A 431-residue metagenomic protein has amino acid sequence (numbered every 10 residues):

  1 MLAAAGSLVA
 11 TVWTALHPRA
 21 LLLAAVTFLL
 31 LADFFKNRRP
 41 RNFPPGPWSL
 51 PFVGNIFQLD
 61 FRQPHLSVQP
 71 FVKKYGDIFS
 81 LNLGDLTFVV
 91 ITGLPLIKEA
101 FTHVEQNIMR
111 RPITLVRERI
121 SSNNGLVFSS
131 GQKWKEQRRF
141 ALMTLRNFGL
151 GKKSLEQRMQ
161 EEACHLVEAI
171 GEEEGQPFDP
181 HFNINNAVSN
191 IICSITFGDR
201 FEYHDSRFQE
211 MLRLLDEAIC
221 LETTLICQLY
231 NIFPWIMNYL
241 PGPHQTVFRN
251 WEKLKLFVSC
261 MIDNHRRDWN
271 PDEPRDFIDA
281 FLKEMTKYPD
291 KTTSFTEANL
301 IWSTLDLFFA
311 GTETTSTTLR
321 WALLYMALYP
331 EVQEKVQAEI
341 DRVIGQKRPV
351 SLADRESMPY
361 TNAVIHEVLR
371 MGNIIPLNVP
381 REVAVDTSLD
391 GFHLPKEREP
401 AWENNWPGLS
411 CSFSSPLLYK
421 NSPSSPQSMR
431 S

Functional and structural regions predicted by a protein language model:
M1-F35, P95-T114: N-terminal membrane/targeting module of cytochrome P450s
L2-V12, P18-L22, P44, A163 (+3 more regions): Cytochrome P450 proximal C-terminal region
W13-P18, R39-P45, F57-F61, F128-Q132 (+10 more regions): Conserved, non-catalytic sequence blocks in retroelement Pol enzymes and Pol-derived host proteins
P40-L155, D179-P180, I184-I191, R207-I236: Cytochrome P450 substrate-recognition site 1
I56-G76, L256, C260, V350-F392: Conserved cytochrome P450 K-helix E-x-x-R motif and the immediately C-terminal K′/meander segment
R110-E118, K133, K152-L319, K335: Cytochrome P450 heme-thiolate monooxygenase catalytic core
H265-I278, Q337-M358, M371-F392, E399-P400 (+1 more regions): Cytochrome P450 fold signature focused on the C-terminal beta-domain
T314-V332, Q337-E339, N404-S422: Cytochrome P450 catalytic-core helices
